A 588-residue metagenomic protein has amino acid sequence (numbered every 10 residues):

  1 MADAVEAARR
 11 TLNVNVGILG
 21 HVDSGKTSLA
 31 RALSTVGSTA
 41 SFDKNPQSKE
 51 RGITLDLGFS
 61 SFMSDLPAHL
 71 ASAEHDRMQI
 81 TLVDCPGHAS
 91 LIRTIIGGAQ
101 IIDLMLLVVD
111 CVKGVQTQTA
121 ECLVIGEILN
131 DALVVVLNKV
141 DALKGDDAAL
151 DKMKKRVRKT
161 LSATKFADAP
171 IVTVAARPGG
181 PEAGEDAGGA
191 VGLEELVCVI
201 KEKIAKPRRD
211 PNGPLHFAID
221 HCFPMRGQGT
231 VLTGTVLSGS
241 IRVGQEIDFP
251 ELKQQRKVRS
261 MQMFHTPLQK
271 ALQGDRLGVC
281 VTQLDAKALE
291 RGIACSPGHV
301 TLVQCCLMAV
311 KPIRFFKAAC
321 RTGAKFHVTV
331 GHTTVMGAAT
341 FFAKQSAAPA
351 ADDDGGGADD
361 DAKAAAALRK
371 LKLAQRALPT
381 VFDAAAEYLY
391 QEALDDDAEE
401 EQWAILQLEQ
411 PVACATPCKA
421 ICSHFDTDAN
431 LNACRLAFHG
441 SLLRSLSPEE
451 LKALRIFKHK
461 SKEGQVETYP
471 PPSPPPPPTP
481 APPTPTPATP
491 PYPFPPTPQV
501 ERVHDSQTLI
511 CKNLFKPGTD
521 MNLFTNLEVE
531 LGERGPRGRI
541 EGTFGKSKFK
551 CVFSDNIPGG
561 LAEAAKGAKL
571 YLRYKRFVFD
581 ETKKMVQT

Functional and structural regions predicted by a protein language model:
A2-R93, I102, L107: P-loop NTPase switch module centered on the Walker A-proximal segment
A2-V16, S24, L70-D76, G227-T588: C-terminal effector/interaction modules appended to NTPase cores
D23, L29, G52, D84 (+11 more regions): Residue-level signature of catalytic and energy-coupling elements of molecular machines, predominantly ATP/GTP-dependent
T39-R51, P67-S72, S162-A169, E202-L215 (+5 more regions): Active-site phosphate-binding and catalytic loops of NTP-dependent enzymes
E50, H88-A89, V112-V115, K139-K144 (+3 more regions): Conserved nucleotide-binding/hydrolysis micro-motifs of P-loop NTPases
M78-I80, C85-S90, Q100-L123, E127-D151: Conserved Switch II/interswitch segment of TRAFAC-class P-loop GTPases
L143-P214, A218-D220: Canonical P-loop GTPase G-domain recognition
C198-T230, D248, Q255, E467-P470: Accessory interdomain/linker segments of ATP-dependent helicases and helicase-like nucleic-acid enzymes that mediate
